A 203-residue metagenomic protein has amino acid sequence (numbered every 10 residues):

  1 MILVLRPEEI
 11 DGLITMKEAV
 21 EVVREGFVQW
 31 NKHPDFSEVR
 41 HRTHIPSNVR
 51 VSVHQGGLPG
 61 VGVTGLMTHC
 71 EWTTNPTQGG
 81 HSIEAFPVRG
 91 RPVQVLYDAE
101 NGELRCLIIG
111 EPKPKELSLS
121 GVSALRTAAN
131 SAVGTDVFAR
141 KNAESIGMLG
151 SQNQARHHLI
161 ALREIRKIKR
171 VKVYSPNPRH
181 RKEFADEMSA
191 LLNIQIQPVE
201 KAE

Functional and structural regions predicted by a protein language model:
M1-A124, N142: N-terminal ligand-binding/catalytic initiation module
M1-L3, R170, Q195-Q197: Conserved beta-strand segments of alpha/beta enzyme cores
E21, A129-V133, K182: Residues on a specific face of well-ordered alpha-helices
R24-P34, T135, A139, R166 (+1 more regions): Structural signal for hydrophobic packing residues in well-ordered secondary-structure cores of soluble enzyme domains
A124-G147, N153-I165: Short internal alpha-helix immediately C-terminal to a glycine-rich phosphate-binding loop in Rossmann-like
M148-L149, Y174, V199: Structural motif
E164-L192: NAD(P)-binding Rossmann-fold cofactor-contacting core
L192-E203: Short acidic low-complexity segments
